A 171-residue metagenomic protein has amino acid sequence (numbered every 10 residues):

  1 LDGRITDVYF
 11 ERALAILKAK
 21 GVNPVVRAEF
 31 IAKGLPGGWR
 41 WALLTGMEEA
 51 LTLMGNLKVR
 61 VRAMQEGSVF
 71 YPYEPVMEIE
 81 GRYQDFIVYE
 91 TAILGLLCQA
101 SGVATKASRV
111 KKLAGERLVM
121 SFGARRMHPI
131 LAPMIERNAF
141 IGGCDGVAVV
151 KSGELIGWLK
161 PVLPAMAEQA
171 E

Functional and structural regions predicted by a protein language model:
L1-I87, A92: Flexible, solvent-exposed loop/hinge segments and secondary-structure transition points
R4, S68-F70, M77-E171: Buried, small/hydrophobic-residue-enriched core segments of structured protein domains
